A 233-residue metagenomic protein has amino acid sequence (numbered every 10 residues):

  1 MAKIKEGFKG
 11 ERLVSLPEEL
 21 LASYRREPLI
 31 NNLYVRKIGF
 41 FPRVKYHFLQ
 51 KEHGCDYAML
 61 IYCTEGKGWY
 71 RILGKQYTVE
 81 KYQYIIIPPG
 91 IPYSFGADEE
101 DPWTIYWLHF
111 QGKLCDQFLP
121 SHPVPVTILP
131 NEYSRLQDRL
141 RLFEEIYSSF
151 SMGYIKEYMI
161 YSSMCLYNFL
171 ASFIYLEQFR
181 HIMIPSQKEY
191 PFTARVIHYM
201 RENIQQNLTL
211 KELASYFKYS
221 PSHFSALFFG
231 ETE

Functional and structural regions predicted by a protein language model:
M1-Y34, K51, I128, S149 (+2 more regions): A short, N-terminal "cap"/entry segment at the start of jelly-roll beta-barrel domains of the cupin/DSBH fold
E27, E52-C55, P185, E189 (+2 more regions): Residue-level marker of regulatory loop/turn positions in helix-turn-helix DNA-binding domains and in histidine
I30-P125: N-terminal regulatory/effector-sensing and dimerization cores that precede helix-turn-helix DNA-binding domains
L60, V79-Y82, I87, V196 (+3 more regions): Hydrophobic packing within well-folded, soluble alpha/beta domains
R71, G96, F118, Y158 (+2 more regions): Short, hydrophobic secondary-structure boundary micro-motifs
L108-L114, E132-R201: An amphipathic alpha-helical interaction segment
Y199-E233: Basic/polar phosphate-binding segments, predominantly the helix-turn-helix DNA-binding elements of transcriptional
